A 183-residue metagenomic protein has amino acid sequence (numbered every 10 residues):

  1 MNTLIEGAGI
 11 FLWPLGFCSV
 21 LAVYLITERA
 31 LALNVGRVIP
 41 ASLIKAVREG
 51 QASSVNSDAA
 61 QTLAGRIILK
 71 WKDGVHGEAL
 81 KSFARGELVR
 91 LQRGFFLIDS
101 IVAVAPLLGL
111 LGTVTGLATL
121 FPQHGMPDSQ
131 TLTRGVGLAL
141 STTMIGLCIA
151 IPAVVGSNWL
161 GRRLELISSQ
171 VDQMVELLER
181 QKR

Functional and structural regions predicted by a protein language model:
M1-A41: Hydrophobic membrane-targeting segments
I5, A105-L108, G112, T131 (+1 more regions): Short glycine- and Lys/Arg-enriched binding-loop motifs that mark or flank ligand-binding interfaces
G9, V23, G109, V136 (+1 more regions): Residue-level signature of catalytic and energy-coupling elements of molecular machines, predominantly ATP/GTP-dependent
L12-L25, D99-P106, I149-A153: Alpha-helical transmembrane segments of integral membrane proteins
V23-I26, L110-G116, L120, T143 (+2 more regions): Hydrophobic alpha-helical segments of integral membrane proteins
G36-P127, N158-R183: Predominantly long cytosolic amphipathic alpha-helical stalk/bundle segments
Q130, R134-S157, G161: Pore-lining and gate-forming transmembrane alpha-helices of multi-pass membrane transport proteins
